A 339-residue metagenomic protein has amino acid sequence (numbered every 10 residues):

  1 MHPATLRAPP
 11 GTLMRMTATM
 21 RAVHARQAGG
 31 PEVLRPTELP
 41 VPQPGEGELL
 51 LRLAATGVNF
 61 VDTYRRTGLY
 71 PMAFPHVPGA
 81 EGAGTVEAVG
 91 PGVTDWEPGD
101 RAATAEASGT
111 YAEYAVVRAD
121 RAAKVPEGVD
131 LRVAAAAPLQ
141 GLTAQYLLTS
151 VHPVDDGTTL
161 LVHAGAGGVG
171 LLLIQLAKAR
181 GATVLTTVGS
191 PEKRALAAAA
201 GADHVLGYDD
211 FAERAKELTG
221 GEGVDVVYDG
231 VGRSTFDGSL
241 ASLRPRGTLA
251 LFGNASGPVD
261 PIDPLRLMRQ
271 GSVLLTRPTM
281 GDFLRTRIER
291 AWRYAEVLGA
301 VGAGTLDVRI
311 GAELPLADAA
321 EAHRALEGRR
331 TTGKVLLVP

Functional and structural regions predicted by a protein language model:
T17-A18, I288-P339: C-terminal hydrophobic helical "lid"/dimerization subdomain of Rossmann-like NAD(P)H-dependent oxidoreductases
P40-G57, T67-G109: Glycine-rich beta-strand-centered segment in the early N-terminal region that forms part of a ligand/cofactor-binding
Y64, R101-A166: NAD(P)H dinucleotide-binding glycine-rich loop of Rossmann-like/cofactor-binding domains, especially the beta1-alpha1
R101, T159, T183, G247-T248 (+1 more regions): Short glycine-centered segments of the SAM/dcSAM-binding site in methyltransferase folds
V162, K178-G238, T286: Adenosine-nucleotide cofactor-binding segment
V169: Hydrophobic/small residue at the entry helix of a nucleotide-binding pocket
V188, S234-T305, V338-P339: Glycine-rich phosphate-binding loop and adjacent beta-alpha segment of Rossmann(oid) nucleotide-cofactor-binding
